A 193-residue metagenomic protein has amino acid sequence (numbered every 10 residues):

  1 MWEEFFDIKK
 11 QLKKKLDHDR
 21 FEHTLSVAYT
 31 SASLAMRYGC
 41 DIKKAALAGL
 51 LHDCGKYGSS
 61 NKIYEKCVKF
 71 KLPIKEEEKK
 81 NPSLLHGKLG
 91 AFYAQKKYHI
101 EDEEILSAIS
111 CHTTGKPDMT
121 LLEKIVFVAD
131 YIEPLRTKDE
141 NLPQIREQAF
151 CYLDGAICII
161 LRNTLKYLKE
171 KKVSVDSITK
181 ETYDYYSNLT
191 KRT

Functional and structural regions predicted by a protein language model:
M1-D7, N188-T193: Short, Lys/Arg-enriched, disordered terminal segments
D7-K15, R37-I159: Divalent metal-dependent catalytic cores for phosphoryl transfer on phosphate-bearing substrates
H23: N-terminal glycine-rich anion-binding loops that anchor highly charged ligand groups
G155-E170: Long, amphipathic alpha-helical surface segments
K166-T193: Charged phosphate-binding loop/patch that engages nucleotide di/tri-phosphates or the phosphate backbone of nucleic
